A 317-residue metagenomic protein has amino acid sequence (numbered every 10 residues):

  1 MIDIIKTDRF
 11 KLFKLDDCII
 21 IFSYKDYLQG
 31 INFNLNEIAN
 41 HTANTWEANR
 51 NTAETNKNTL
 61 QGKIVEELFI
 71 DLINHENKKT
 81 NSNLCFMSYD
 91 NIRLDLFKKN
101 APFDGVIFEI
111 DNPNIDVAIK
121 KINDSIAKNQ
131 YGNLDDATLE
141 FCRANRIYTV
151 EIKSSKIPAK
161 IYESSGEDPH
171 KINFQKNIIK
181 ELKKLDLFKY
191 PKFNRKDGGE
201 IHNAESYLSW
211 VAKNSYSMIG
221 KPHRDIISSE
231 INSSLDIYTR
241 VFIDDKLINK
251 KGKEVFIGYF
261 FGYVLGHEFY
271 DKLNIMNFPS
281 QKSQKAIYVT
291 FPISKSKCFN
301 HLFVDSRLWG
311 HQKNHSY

Functional and structural regions predicted by a protein language model:
M1-A101, I107-Y317: Nucleic-acid endonuclease domains
